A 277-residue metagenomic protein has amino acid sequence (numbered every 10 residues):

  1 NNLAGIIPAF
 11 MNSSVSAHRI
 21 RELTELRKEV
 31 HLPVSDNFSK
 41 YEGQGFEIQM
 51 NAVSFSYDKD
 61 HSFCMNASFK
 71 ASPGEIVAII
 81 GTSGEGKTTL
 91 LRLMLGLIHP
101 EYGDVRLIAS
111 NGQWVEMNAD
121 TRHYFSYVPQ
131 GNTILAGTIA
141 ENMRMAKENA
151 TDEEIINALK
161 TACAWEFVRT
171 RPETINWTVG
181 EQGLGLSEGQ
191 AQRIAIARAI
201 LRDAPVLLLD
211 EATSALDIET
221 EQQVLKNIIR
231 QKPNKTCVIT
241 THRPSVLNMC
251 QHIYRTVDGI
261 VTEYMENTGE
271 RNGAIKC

Functional and structural regions predicted by a protein language model:
N1-L23: Cytosolic ends of transmembrane helices, especially the final helix of ABC transmembrane type-1 domains
E22, D104-S110, R122, A140-E181 (+2 more regions): ABC ATPase nucleotide-binding domain helical subdomain, centered on the C-loop/LSGGQ "ABC signature"
T24-E75, R106, N111-N118, N157 (+2 more regions): Primarily ABC-family ATPase nucleotide-binding module
I80-T82: The feature captures the beta-strand-to-loop junction immediately N-terminal to the Walker
E85: ATP-binding Walker
T89, S126, G131, I139-N142 (+3 more regions): ABC-family ATPase nucleotide-binding domain "signature/switch" substructure
L95: Helix-to-loop junction immediately C-terminal to a conserved catalytic motif
E101-G112, H252, V261: ABC nucleotide-binding domain "signature motif"
